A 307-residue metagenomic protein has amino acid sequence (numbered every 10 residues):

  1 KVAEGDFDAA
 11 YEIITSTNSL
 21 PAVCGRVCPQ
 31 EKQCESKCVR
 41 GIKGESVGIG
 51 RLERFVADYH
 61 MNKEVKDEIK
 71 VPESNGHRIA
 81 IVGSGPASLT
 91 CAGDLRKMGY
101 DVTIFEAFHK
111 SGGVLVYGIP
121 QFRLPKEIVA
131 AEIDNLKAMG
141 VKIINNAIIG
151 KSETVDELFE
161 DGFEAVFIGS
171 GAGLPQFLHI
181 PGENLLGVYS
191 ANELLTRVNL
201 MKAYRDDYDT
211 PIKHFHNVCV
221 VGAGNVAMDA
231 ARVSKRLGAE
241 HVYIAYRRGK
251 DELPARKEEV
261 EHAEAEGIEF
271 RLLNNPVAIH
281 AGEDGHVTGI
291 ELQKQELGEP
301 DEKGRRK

Functional and structural regions predicted by a protein language model:
K1-G25: Long amphipathic alpha-helical segments
A22-V82, M98, V129, V141-N217: FAD-binding core/adjacent interface of flavoenzyme oxidoreductases
H77-T103, A227-K235: N-terminal Rossmann-like FAD-binding beta1-loop-alpha1 element of flavoenzymes
G85, G224, R248: Residue-level signal for short, function-critical loop segments
Y100-V116, Y243-D251: Glycine-rich FAD pyrophosphate-binding loop
G118-R123: Short glycine-enriched, charge-decorated loop/helix-capping segments at active-site entrances that position
E127-F177, E193, N199-D209, H214 (+1 more regions): A Rossmann-like FAD-binding core segment of flavoenzymes
